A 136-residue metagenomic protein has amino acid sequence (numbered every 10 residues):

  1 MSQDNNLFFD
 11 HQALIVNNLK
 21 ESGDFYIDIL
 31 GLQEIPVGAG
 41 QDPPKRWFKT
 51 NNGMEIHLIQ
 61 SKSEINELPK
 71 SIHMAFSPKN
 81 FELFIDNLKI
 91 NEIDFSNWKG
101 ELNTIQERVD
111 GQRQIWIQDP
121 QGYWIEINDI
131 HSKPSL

Functional and structural regions predicted by a protein language model:
M1-K20, I72-M74, H131-L136: N-terminal beta-strand motif that seeds the catalytic metal site of vicinal oxygen chelate
S2-N5, N91-L136: Vicinal oxygen chelate
A13-E55: Core segments of cupin and vicinal oxygen chelate
N18-L19, P78-E82: Helix N-cap motif at beta-to-alpha junctions
I27-I29, N87-N91: Short amphipathic alpha-helices in soluble, non-transmembrane regions that often serve as interface/regulatory elements
P44-R46, M74, G111-I115: Short beta-strand micro-motifs in enzyme catalytic cores
I56-I59, E126-N128: Conserved beta-strand in the GNAT
S61, I65-P78: Helix-adjacent hinge/juxtasegments
